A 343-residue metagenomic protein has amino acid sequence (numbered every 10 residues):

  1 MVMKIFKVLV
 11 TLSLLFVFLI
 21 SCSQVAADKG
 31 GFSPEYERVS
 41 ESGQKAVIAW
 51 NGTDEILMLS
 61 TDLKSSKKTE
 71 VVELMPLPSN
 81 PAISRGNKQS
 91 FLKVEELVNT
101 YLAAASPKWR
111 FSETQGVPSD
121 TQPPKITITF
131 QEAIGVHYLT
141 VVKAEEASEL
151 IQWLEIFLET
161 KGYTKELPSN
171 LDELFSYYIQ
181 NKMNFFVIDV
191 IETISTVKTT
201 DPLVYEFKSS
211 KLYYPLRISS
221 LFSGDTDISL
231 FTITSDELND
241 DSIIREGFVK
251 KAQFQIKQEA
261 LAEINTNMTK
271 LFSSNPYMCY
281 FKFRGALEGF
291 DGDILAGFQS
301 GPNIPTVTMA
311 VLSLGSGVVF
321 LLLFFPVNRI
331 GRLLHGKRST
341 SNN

Functional and structural regions predicted by a protein language model:
M1-V10: Bacterial N-terminal signal peptides that target proteins for export
V10-S21: Bacterial N-terminal signal peptides
Q24-Q44, K161-G336: Accessory, solvent-exposed terminal regions and/or long lumenal/extracellular loops of proteins
F32-D54, G116-P124: Short, compositionally biased low-complexity segments enriched in polar/charged residues
A49-Y101, I151-Y177: Surface-exposed, glycine/proline- and aromatic-rich loop segments on solvent-exposed faces across compartments
M58, V136-K143: Short hydrophobic-aromatic micro-motifs
N80-P81, R85-I134, K143, A147-I151: A cross-kingdom signal targeting lumenal/periplasmic-facing segments of multi-pass membrane and secretory-pathway
V141-E146, D189-E192: Short, structured patches in soluble enzyme cores that scaffold and shape functional sites
